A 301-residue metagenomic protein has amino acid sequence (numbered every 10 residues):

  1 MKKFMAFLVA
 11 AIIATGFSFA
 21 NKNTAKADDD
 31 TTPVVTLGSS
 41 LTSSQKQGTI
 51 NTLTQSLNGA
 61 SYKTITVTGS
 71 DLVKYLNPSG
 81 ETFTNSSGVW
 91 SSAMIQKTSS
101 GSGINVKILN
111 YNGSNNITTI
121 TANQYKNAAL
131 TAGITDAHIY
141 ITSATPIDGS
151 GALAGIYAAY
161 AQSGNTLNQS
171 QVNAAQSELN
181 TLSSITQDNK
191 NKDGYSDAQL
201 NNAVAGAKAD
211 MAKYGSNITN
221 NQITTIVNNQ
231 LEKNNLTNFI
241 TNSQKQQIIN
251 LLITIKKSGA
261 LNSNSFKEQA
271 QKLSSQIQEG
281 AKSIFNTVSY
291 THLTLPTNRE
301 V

Functional and structural regions predicted by a protein language model:
K3-N23: Sec-dependent N-terminal signal peptides of Gram-positive bacterial secreted proteins and lipoproteins
A25-Y140, Q162-S163: N-terminal, leucine/charged-rich tether regions that mediate assembly and partner docking in large macromolecular
L53-T64, S86-G88, S92-I108, S143-A144 (+7 more regions): Polar alpha-helical coiled-coil and adjacent low-complexity
Q124, L130-F239, S243: Soluble oligomerization/assembly scaffold segments of membrane-associated complexes
I248-L251, K256-F285: Long, compositionally biased charged/polar accessory segments in the mid-to-C-terminal portions of proteins
T291-E300: Conserved small/polar residues in nucleotide/adenosyl-binding loops
